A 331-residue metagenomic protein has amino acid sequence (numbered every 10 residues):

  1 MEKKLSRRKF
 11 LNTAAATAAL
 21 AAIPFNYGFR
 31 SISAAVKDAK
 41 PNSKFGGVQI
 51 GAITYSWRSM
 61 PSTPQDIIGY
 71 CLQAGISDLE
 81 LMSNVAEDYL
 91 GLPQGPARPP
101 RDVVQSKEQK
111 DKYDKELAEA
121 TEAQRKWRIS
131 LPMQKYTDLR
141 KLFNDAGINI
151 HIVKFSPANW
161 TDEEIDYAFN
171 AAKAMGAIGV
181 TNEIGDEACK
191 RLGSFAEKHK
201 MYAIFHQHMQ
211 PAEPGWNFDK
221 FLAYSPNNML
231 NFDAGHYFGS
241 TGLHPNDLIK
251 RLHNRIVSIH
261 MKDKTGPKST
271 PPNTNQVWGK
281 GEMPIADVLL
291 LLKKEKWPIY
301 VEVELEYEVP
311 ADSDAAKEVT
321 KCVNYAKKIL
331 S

Functional and structural regions predicted by a protein language model:
E2-N26, S31-G51, S56-D78, D88-Q94 (+4 more regions): Histidine-acidic metal/acid-base catalytic patches
A14-N26, I129, K135-Y136, L142 (+2 more regions): Active-site acidic/histidine proton-transfer and metal-coordination neighborhood in alpha/beta enzyme cores
S56, A123-S130, K154, I178 (+2 more regions): The substrate-binding groove and active-site-proximal loops of carbohydrate-active enzymes, especially glycoside
S56, M82-S83, K154, Q207: Residue-level recognition of beta-strand->loop/alpha-helix junctions
S77, N84-G95, D138, N144-N149: Active-site anion-binding loops
L79-S83, I150-V153, T181-N182, Y300-V303: Short beta-strand segments at enzyme active-site cores
L81-M133: Glycine-rich, proline-tolerant flexible connector loops at the mouths of alpha/beta enzymes
N84, A158, G185, K264 (+1 more regions): Flexible loop residues that form catalytic and substrate-binding hotspots at small-molecule/glycan-binding clefts
